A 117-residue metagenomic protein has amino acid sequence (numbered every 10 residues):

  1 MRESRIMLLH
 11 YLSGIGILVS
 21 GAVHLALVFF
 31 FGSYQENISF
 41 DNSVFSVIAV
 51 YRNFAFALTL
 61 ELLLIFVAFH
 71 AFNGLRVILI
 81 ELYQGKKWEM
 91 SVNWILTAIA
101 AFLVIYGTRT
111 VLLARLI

Functional and structural regions predicted by a protein language model:
M1-I117: Membrane-embedded alpha-helical bundles that constitute the cytochrome b-like, heme-associated redox core of multi-pass
